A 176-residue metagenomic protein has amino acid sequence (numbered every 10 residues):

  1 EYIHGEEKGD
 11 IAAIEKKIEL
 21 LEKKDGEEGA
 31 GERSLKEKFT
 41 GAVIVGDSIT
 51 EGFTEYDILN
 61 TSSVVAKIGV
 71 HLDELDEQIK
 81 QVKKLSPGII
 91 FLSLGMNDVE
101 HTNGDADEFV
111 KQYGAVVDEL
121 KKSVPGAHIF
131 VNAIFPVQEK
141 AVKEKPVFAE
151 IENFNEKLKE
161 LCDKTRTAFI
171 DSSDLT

Functional and structural regions predicted by a protein language model:
E1, G52, N97-D98, S123 (+1 more regions): Extracellular glycan-modifying ectodomains
E1-F39, E55: N-terminal secretory targeting modules
G26-G114: Conserved SGNH/GDSL esterase-like catalytic core that processes O-acyl groups on lipids and polysaccharides
S93, N132-A133: Alpha/beta-hydrolase-fold catalytic nucleophile elbow
A106-V116, V147-F154: Charged helix-capping and loop-helix junction motifs
V124-H128: A short helix->loop->beta-strand "cap" motif at the edges of active sites that frequently abuts
Q138-S172: Substrate-gating cap/lid alpha-helix
